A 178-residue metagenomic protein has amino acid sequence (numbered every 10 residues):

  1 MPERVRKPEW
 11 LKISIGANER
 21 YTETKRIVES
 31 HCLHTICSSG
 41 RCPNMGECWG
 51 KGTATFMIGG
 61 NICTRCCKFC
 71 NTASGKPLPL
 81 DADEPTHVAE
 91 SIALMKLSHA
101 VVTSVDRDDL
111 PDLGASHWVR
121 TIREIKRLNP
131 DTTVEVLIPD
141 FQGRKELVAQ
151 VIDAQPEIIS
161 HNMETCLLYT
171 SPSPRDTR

Functional and structural regions predicted by a protein language model:
M1-R65: Flexible, acidic/Gly-rich N-terminal and inter-domain linker regions that tether and position cofactor-handling modules
G16-E19, D83, P172: Short coil/turn linker and secondary-structure boundary residues
Y21-V28, A89, I122, T170: A generic alpha-helix structural signal
K51-I158, T165-L168: Conserved Radical SAM active-site core
N162-E164, D176: Acidic active-site catalytic centers that drive phospho-/nucleotidyl reactions and related ester hydrolyses
Y169-R178: Single conserved hydrophobic/aromatic residue that forms the stacking wall/gate of nucleotide- or nucleobase-binding
